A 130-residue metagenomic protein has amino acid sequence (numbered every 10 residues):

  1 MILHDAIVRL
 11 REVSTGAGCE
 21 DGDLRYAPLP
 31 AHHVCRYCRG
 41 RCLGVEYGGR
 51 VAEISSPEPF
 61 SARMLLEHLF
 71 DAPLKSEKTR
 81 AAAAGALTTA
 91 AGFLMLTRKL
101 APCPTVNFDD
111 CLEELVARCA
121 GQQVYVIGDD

Functional and structural regions predicted by a protein language model:
M1-D129: Electropositive, gly/pro-rich neighborhoods at or near active sites that engage anionic ligands
